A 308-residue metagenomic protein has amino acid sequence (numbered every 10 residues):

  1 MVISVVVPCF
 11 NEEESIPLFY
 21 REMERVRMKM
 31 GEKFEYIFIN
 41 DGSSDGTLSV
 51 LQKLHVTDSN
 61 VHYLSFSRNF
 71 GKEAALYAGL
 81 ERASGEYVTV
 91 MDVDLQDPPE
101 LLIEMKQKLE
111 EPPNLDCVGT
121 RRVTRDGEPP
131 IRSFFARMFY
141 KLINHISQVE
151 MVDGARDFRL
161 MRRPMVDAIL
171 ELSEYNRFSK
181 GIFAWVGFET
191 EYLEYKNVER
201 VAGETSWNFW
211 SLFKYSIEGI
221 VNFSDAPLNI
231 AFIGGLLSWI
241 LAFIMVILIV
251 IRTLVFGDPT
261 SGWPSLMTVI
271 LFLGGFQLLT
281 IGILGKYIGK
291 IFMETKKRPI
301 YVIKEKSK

Functional and structural regions predicted by a protein language model:
M1-G127: Structured catalytic core of nucleotide-sugar glycosyltransferases
V5, M23, G79, D94 (+6 more regions): Residue-level signature of catalytic and energy-coupling elements of molecular machines, predominantly ATP/GTP-dependent
P8, F66-R68, R159, F232 (+2 more regions): Short conserved micro-motifs on helix faces and helix-strand junctions that flank and scaffold key functional residues
L64-R68, K72-R82, Y87, P99-I182 (+2 more regions): Acceptor/aglycone-binding surface of glycosyltransferases and processive sugar-polymer synthases
R125, F178-K308: Hydrophobic helical membrane-anchoring modules
